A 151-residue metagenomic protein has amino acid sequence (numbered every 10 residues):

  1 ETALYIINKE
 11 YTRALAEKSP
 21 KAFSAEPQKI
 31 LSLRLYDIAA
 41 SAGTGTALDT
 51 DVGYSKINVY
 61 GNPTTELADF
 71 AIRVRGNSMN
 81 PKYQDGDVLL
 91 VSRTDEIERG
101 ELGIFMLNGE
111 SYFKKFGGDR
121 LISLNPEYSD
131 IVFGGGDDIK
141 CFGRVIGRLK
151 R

Functional and structural regions predicted by a protein language model:
A3-D85, R99, E110, G134-G135 (+1 more regions): Short, positionally conserved secondary-structure boundary motifs
P20-A22, L89-V91, L102-F105: Short, hydrophobic/aromatic-rich beta-strand segments within well-structured domains
I72, K114, I139: Residues that recognize and position ribonucleotide moieties
V74, V91-S92: Thr-Gly-centered strand-to-loop micro-motif
N77, R99-R120: Short, compositionally biased
G118-R151: Glycine- and charge-enriched low-complexity intrinsically disordered segments
